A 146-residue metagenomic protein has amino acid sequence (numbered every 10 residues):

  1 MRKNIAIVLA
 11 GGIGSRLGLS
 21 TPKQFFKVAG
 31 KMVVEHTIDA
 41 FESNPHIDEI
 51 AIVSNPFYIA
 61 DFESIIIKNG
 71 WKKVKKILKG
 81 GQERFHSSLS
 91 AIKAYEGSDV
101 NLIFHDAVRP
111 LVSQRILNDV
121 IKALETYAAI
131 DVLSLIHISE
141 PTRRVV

Functional and structural regions predicted by a protein language model:
R2-P56: N-terminal glycine-rich phosphate-binding loop and ensuing alpha1 helix
L17, F62-I66, V120: Hydrophobic packing residues within well-ordered alpha-helices of enzyme cores
E35-D99: Conserved N-terminal catalytic core of the sugar/cofactor nucleotidyltransferase
L102-I103: Short aromatic/hydrophobic "clamp" motif used to bind/position activated sugar donors
R115-L135: Conserved donor-nucleotide/metal-binding helix-loop-beta segment in metal-dependent transferases, i.e., the alpha-helix
I136-V146: Single conserved hydrophobic/aromatic residue that forms the stacking wall/gate of nucleotide- or nucleobase-binding
